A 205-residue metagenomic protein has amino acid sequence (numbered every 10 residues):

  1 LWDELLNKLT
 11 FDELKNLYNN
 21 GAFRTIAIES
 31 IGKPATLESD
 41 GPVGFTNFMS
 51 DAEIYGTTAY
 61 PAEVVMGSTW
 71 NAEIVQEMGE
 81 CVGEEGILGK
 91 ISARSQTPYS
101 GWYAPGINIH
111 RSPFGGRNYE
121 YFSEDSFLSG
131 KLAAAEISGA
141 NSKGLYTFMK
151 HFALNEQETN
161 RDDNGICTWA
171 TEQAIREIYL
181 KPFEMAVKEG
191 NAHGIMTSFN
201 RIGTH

Functional and structural regions predicted by a protein language model:
L1-H205: Glycoside hydrolase catalytic-domain context in secreted enzymes
